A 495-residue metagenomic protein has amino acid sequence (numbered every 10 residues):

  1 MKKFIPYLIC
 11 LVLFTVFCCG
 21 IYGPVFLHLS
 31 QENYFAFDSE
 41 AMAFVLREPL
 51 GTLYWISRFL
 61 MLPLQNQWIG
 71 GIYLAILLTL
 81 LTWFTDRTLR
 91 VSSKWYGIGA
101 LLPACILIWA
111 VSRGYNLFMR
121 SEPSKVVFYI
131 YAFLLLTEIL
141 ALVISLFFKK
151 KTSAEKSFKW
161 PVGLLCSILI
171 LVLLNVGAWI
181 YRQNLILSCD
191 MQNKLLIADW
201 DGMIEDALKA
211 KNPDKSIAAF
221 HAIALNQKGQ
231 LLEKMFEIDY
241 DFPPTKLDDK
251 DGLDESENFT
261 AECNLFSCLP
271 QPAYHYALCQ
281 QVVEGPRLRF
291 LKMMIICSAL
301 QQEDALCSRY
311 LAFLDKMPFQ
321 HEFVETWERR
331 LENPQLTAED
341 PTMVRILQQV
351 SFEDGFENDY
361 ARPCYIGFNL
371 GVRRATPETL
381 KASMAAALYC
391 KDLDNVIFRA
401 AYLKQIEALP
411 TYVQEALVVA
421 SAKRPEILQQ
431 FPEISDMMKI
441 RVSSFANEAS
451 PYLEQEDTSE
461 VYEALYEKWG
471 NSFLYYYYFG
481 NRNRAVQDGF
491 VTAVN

Functional and structural regions predicted by a protein language model:
M1-L11, S93-W95: N-terminal membrane topogenic signal
T15-C19, L101-R113, L169-V176: Aromatic-anchored segments of alpha-helical transmembrane domains
F17-L60, L64-I69: Membrane-interface coil-to-helix junctions
Y22-S30, I108-E122: Juxtamembrane "helix-exit" motif on the non-cytosolic side of transmembrane helices
A75-L80, Y131-K149: Hydrophobic cores of alpha-helical transmembrane segments in multi-pass inner/ER membrane proteins, independent
A75-S93, L107-V111, A141: Transmembrane-helix motifs of polytopic, lipid-linked glycan transferases
S157-R182: Internal/C-terminal transmembrane anchor helices
R182-G355, P363, F368-D392: Soluble catalytic regions of membrane-associated enzymes that act on cell-envelope and secretory-pathway components
